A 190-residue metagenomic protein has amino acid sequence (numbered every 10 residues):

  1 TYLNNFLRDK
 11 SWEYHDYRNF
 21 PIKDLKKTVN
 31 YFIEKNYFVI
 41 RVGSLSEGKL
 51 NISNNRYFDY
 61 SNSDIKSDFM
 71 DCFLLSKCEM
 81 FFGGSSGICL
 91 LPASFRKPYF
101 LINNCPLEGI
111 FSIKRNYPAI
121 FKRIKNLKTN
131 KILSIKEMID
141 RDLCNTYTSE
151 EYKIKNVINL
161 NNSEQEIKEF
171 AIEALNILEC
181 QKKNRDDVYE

Functional and structural regions predicted by a protein language model:
T1-E13, T148-K155: Short glycine/proline-rich turn/loop motifs
T1-R8, F20-D68: Catalytic donor nucleotide-activated moiety binding site of glycosyltransferases and closely related
E13-P21: N-terminal core-binding DNA-recognition domain of tyrosine site-specific recombinases/integrases
K23-K26, F69, S86, L90 (+1 more regions): A structural signal for well-ordered alpha-helical segments within the folded catalytic domains of diverse enzymes
K26-N30, E34, F73-S76, I172 (+1 more regions): Surface-exposed alpha-helical segments enriched in charged/polar residues
N54-F58, K114-A119: Short low-complexity, flexible loop/linker segments enriched in glycine and/or proline with clustered acidic
D71-P118: A donor-sugar binding/catalytic signature common to diverse glycosyltransferases and related nucleotide-sugar
R115-E190: Leloir-type glycosyltransferase catalytic cores
